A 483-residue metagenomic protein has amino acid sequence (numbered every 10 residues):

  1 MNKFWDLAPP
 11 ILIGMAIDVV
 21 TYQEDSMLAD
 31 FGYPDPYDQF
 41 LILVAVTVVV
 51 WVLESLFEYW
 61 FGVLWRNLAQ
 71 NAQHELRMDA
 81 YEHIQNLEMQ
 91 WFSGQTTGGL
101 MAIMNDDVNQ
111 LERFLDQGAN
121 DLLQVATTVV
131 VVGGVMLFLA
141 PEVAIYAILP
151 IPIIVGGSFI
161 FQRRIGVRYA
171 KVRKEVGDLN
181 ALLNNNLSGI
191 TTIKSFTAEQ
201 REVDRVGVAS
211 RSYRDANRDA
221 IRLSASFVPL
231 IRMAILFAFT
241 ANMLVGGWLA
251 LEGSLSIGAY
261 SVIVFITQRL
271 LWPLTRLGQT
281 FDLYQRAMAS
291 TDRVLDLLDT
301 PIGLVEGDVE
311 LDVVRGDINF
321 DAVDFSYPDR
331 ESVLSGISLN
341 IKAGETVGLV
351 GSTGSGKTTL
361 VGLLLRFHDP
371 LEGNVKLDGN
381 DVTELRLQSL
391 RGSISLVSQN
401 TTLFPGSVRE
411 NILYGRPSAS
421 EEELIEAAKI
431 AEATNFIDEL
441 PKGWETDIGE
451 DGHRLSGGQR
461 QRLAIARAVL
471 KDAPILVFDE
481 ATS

Functional and structural regions predicted by a protein language model:
M1, T47, N120-K171, N242-L255 (+1 more regions): Transmembrane helices of ABC transporter permease
M1-F57, L137-E142, G253-I257: Transmembrane helix-loop-helix hairpins at lipid-water interfaces of multipass membrane proteins, especially the type-1
W5, F61, A69, N105-P150 (+2 more regions): Hydrophobic alpha-helical transmembrane segments of ABC transporter permease domains
I17, A80, I84, I193 (+2 more regions): Helix-loop junctions and hydrophobic alpha-helical segments within the transmembrane domains of large membrane
I84, V206, V294, F320-A322: Conserved catalytic Walker-motif region of ABC-type ATPase nucleotide-binding domains
Q95-G98, K171-D219, V309: Loop segments that connect adjacent transmembrane helices in multi-pass transporters
A198, R222, I235, F239 (+1 more regions): Cytosolic ends of transmembrane helices, especially the final helix of ABC transmembrane type-1 domains
E306, L311-S483: ABC-type nucleotide-binding domain
